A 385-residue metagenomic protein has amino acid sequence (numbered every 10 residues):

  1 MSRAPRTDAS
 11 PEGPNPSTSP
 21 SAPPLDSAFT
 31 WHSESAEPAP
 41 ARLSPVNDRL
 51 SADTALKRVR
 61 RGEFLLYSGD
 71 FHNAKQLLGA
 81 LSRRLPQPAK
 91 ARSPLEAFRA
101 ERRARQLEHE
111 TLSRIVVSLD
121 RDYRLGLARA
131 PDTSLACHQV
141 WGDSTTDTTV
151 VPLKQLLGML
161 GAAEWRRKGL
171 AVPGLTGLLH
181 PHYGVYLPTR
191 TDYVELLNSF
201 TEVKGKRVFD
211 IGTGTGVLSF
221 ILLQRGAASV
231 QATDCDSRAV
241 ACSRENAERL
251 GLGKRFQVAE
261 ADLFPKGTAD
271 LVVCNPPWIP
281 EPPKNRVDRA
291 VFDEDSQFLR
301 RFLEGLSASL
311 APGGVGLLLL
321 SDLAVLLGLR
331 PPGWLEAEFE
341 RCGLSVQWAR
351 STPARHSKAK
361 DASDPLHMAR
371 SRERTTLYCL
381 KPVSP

Functional and structural regions predicted by a protein language model:
R3-D8, G13-A36, P40-L170: N-terminal auxiliary segments of SAM/dcSAM-dependent transferases
D132-R207, I211-L223, R370-R372: SAM-dependent Rossmann-like transferase core, predominantly class I methyltransferases with a strong bias toward
R190-P276, P280-K284: Conserved SAM/SAH cofactor-binding pocket of Class I
P276-R301: Mobile active-site "lid"/loop adjacent to the S-adenosyl-L-methionine
L299-P312: A short glycine-rich, Lys/Arg-flanked "PGG" loop and its adjoining helix->strand segment in the class I
G313-L320: Conserved beta-strand signature within the Rossmann-like core of class I S-adenosyl-L-methionine
A324-C342: Short, electropositive alpha-helical surface patch
E336-V383: Class I S-adenosyl-L-methionine
